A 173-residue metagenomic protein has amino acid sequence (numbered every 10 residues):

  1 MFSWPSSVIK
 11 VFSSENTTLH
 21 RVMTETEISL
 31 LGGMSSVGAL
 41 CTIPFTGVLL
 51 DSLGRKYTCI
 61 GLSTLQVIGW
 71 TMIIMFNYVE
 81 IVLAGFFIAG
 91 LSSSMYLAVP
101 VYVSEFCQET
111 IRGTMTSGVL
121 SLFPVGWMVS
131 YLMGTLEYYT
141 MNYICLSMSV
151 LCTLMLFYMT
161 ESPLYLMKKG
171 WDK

Functional and structural regions predicted by a protein language model:
M1-W171: Transmembrane-helix signature of 12-pass secondary carriers
